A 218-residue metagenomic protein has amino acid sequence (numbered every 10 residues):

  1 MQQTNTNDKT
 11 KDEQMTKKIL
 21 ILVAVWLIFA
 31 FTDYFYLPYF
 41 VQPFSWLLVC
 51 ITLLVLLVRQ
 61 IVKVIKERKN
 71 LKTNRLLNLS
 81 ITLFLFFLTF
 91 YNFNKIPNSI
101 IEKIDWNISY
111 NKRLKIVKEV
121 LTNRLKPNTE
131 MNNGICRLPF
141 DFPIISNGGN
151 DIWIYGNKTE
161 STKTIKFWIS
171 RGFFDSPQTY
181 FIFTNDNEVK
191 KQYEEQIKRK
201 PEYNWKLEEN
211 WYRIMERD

Functional and structural regions predicted by a protein language model:
T4-Q14, P139-F140: Negatively charged, low-complexity tracts enriched in Asp/Glu with abundant Ser/Thr
N7-D12, K63-L76: Membrane-interface helix-boundary motifs at transmembrane edges
M15-V64: Membrane-embedded alpha-helical segments of integral membrane proteins
R59-R68, S99-N107: Cytosolic juxtamembrane helix at the C-terminal end of the final transmembrane segment
L71-P97: Internal/C-terminal transmembrane anchor helices
I96-V120: Alpha-helical transmembrane signal-anchor/signal-peptide segments
K118-D218: Extracytosolic and intramembrane catalytic regions of membrane-associated proteins in envelope/secretory systems
